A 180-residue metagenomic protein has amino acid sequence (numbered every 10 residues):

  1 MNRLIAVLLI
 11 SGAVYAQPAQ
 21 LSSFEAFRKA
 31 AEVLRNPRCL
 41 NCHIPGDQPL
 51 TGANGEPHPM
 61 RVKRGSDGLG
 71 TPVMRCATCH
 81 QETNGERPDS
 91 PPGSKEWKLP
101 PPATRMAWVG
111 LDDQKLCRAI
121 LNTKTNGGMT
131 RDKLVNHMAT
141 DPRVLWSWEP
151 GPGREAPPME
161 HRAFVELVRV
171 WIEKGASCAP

Functional and structural regions predicted by a protein language model:
M1-A31, T51, V62-D67, N84-P180: N-terminal export/targeting leaders of redox proteins
S22-S23, H58-P59, C79: Short amphipathic alpha-helical surface micro-motifs
P37-G46, V73-T83, V168: The canonical Cys-X-X-Cys-His
C39-L69: N-terminal, post-signal-peptide region of Sec/Tat-exported proteins
